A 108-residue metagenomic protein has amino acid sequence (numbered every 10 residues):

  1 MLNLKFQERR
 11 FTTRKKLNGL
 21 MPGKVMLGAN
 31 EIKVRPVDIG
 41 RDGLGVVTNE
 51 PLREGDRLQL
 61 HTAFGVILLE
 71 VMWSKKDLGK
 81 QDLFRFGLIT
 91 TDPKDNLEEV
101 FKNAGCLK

Functional and structural regions predicted by a protein language model:
M1-I39, V100-K108: N-terminal helix initiation/capping motif
E8, Q81-K108: C-terminal output/interaction extensions
L17, I32, G65-I67, F84: Hydrophobic core residues within well-ordered beta-strands of beta-rich domains
G19-M26, G55-V66: Short conserved beta-strand and strand-loop elements enriched in small hydrophobics with frequent Asp/Gly
V34-R35, L68-K76: Short beta-strand-centered aromatic/proline hotspots
R35-V37, G45-V47, Q59-H61, F86-I89: Short, acidic/hydrophobic/Gly-rich beta-strand patch recurrent on exposed beta strands that often constitutes part
R41, S74-K80: Short, conserved beta-turn/loop elements at beta-strand boundaries and strand-helix junctions
